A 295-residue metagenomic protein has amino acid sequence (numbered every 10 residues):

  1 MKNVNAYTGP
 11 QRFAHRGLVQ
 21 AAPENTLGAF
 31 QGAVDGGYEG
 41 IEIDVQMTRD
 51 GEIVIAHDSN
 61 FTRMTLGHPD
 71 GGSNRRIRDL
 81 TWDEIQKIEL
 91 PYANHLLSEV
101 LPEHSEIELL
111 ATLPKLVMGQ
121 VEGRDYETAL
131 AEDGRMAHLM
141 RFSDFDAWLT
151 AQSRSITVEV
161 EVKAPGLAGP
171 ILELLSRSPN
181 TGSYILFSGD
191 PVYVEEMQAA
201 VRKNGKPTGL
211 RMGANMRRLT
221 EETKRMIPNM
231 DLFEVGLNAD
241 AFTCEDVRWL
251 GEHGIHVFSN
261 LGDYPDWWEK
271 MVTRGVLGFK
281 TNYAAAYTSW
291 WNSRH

Functional and structural regions predicted by a protein language model:
M1-H295: Phosphate-group recognition and catalysis centered on beta-loop-alpha active-site segments
